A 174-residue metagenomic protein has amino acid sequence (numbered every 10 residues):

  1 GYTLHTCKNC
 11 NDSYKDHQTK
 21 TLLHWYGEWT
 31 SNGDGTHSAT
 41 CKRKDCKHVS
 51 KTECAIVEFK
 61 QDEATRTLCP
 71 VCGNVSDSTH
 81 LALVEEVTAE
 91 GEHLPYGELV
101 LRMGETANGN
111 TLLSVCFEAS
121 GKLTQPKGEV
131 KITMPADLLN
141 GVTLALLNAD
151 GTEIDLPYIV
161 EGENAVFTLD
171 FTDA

Functional and structural regions predicted by a protein language model:
G1-L83: Thrombospondin type-1
E28-T30, E58-F59, L101-E105, I154-E161: Short, exposed beta-strand/loop patches in secreted or surface proteins that constitute
N32, D62, L94, N108 (+3 more regions): Surface-exposed coil/turn segments at beta-strand junctions on protein surfaces, enriched
H37-C41, T67-P70, H93-P95, L113 (+2 more regions): Short linear proline/tyrosine/threonine-rich motifs used for host-factor recruitment and membrane trafficking/assembly
K51, A82-E86, G128-V130, A174: Extended Gly/Ser/Thr-rich low-complexity repeat segments, especially those forming or decorating extracellular
A82-T106: Glycan-recognition and processing domains
V84, N148-A174: Proteolytic cleavage junctions
V100-D150: Proteolytic processing hotspots in large secreted/extracellular or virion-associated proteins and select intracellular
